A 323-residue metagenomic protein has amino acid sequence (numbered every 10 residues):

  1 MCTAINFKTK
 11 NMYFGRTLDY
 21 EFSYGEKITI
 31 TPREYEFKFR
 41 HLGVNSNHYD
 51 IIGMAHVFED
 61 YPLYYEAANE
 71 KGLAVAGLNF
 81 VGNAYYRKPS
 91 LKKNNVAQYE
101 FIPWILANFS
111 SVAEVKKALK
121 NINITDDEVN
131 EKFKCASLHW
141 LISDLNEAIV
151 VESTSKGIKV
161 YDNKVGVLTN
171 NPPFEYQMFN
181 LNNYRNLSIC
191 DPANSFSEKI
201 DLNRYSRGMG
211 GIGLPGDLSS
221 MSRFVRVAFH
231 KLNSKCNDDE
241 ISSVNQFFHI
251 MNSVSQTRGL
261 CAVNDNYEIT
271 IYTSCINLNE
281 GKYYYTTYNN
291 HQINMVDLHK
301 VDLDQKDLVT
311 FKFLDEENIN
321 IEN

Functional and structural regions predicted by a protein language model:
M1-K93, D126, T310-K312, N320-N323: A contiguous strand-loop segment
M1-Y13, D127-V129, C135-A136, L145-E147 (+1 more regions): C-terminus-biased signal that marks the final domain/tail of proteins
F14, V75-G77, V160, Y283-T286: Short hydrophobic/aromatic-rich beta-strand segments that constitute the beta-sheet cores of beta-sandwich/beta-barrel
Y20-F22, V81-N83, K156-K159, N289-I293: Short, surface-exposed beta-strand-loop junctions and turns on beta-sheet-rich folds
S23-I30, Y85-S90, V160-V165, N171-P172 (+1 more regions): A short, polar/proline- and glycine-enriched secondary-structure boundary/capping micro-motif
K92-E128, E240-F248, V254-S255: Proteins synthesized as precursors that undergo proteolytic processing into mature forms
K116-E152: Aromatic- and glycine-enriched pocket-lining scaffold segments that form the walls of small-molecule binding clefts
I142-L168: Exposed beta-strand-loop-beta-strand "reactive/processing" segments of non-cytosolic proteins
